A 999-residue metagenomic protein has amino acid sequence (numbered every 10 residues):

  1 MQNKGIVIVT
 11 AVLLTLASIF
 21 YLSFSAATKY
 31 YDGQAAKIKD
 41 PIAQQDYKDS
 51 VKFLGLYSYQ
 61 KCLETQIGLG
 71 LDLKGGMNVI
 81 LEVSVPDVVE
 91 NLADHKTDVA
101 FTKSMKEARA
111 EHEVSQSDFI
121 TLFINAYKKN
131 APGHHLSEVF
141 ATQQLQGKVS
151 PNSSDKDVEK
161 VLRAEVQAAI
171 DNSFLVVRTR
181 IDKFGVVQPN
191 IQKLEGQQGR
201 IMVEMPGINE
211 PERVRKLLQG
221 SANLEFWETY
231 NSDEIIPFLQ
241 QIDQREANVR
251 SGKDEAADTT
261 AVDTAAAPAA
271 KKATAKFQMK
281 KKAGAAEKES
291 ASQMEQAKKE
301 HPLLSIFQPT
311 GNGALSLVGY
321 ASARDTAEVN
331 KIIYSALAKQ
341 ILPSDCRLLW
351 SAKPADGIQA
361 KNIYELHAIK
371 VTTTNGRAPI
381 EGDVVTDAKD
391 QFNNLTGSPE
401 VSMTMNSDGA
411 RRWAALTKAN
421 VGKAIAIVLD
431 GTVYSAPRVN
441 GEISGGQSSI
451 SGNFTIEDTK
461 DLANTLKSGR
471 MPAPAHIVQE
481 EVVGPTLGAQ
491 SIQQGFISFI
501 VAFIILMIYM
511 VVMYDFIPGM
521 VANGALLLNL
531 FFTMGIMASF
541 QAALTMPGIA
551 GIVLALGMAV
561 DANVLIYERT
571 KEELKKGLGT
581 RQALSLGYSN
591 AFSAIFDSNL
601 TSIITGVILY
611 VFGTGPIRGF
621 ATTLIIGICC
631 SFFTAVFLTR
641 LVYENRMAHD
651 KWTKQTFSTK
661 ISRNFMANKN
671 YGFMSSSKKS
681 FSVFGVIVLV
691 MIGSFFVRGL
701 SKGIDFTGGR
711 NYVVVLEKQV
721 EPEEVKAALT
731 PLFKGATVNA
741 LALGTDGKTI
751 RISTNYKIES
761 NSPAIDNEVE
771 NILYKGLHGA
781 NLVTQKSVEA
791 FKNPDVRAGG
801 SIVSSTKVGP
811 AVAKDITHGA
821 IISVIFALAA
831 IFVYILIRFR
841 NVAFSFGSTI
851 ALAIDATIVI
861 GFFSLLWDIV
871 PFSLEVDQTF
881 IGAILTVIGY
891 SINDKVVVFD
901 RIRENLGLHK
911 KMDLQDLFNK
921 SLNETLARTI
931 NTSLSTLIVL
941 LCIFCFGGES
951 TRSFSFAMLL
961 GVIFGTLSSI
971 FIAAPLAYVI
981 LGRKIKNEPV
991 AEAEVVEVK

Functional and structural regions predicted by a protein language model:
M1-I67, E90-T121, Y127-K128, K156 (+3 more regions): Interfacial helix-loop-helix hairpins and adjacent transmembrane helices of multi-pass alpha-helical membrane proteins
L22-T28, D49, T65-M77, L81-D430 (+3 more regions): Non-transmembrane, solvent-exposed regions of membrane trafficking/translocation machinery
V177, T486-L506, M558, L578-T614 (+11 more regions): Pore- and gate-forming transmembrane helices of large, multi-pass membrane proteins
E204, G445-S449, E457-I505, I772 (+2 more regions): Juxtamembrane "pre-transmembrane" interface segments
S402-T404, Q494-F532, I536, I603-V611 (+3 more regions): Internal alpha-helical transmembrane segments of multipass membrane proteins, especially hydrophobic lipid-embedded
V512, F516-I566, S845-R903, F971: Hydrophobic transmembrane alpha-helices and their membrane-interface caps in long multi-pass transport proteins
G535-I536, E572-S593, D597-F684, N919 (+1 more regions): Hydrophobic alpha-helical transmembrane segments of membrane transport and translocation systems, primarily multi-pass
G557-T601, E644-K651, S864, V870-T932 (+1 more regions): Cytosolic juxtamembrane regions of multi-pass inner-membrane proteins
